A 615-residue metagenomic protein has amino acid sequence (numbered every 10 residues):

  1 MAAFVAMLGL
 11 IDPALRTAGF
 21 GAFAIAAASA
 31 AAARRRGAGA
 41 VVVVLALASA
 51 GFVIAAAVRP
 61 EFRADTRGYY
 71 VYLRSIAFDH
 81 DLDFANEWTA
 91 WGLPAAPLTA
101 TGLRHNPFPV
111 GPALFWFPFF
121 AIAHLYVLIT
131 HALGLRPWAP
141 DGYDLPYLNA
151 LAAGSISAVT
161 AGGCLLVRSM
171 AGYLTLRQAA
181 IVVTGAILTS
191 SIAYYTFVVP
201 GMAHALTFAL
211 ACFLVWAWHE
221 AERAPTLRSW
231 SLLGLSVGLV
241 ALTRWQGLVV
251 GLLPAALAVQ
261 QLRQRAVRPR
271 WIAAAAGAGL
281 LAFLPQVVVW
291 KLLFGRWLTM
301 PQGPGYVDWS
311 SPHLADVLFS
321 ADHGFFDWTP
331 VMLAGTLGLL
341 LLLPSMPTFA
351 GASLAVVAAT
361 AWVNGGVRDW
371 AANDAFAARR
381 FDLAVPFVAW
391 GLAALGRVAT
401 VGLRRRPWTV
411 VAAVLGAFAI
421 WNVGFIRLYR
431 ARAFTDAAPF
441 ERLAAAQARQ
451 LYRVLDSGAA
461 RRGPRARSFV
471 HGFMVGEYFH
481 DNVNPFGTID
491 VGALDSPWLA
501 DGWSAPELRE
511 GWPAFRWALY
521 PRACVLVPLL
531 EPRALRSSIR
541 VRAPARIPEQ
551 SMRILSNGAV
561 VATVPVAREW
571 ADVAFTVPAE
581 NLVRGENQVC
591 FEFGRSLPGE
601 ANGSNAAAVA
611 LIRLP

Functional and structural regions predicted by a protein language model:
M1-G487, V491-A493, G502, E507-E510: Membrane-proximal envelope and lipid/glycan-remodeling enzymes
A2, L10, L15, R442-P615: C-terminal luminal/periplasmic domains and tails of membrane-associated envelope-modifying transferases
